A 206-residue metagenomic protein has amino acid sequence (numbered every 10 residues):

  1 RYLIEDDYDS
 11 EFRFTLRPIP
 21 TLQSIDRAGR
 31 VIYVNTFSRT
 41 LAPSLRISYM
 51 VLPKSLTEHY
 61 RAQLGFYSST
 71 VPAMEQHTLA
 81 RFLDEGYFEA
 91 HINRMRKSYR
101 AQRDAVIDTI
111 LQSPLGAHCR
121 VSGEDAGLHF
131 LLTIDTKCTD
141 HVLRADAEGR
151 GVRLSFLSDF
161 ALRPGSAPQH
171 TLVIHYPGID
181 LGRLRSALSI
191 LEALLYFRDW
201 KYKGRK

Functional and structural regions predicted by a protein language model:
R1-T15: Catalytic PLP-binding core of fold-type I/II PLP enzymes
Y2, V152-R153: Residue-level detector of anion-binding/catalytic polar loops
S24-H59, M74: Active-site PLP attachment segment
L52, L131-K137, L154-Y196: Conserved PLP-binding active-site segment of the aspartate aminotransferase-like
R61-L64, E85-I107: Structural signature of PLP-dependent enzymes
R96-I107, C119-T133, L143-D146: Conserved glycine-rich beta-strand-loop-beta hairpin in the small C-terminal domain of fold type I
